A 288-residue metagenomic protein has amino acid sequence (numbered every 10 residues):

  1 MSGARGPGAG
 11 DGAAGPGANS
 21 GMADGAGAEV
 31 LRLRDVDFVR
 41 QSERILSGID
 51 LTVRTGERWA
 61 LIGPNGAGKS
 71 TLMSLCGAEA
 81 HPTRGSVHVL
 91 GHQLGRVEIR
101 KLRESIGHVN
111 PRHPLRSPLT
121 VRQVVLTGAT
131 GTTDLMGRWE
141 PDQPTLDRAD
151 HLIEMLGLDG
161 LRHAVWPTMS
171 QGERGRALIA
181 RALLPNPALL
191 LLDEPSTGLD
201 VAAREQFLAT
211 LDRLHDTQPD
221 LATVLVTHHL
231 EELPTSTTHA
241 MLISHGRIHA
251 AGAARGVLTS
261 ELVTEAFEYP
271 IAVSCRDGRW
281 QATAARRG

Functional and structural regions predicted by a protein language model:
I62-P64: The feature captures the beta-strand-to-loop junction immediately N-terminal to the Walker
G77: Helix-to-loop junction immediately C-terminal to a conserved catalytic motif
G85-Q93: Conserved ABC transporter NBD signature motif
Q93-G107, M136-D142: ABC ATPase NBD coupling module
V165-M169: Conserved ABC ATPase signature
N186: Conserved catalytic motifs of ABC-family nucleotide-binding domains
L190-E194: Catalytic Walker B motif of ABC-type/P-loop ATPase nucleotide-binding domains
